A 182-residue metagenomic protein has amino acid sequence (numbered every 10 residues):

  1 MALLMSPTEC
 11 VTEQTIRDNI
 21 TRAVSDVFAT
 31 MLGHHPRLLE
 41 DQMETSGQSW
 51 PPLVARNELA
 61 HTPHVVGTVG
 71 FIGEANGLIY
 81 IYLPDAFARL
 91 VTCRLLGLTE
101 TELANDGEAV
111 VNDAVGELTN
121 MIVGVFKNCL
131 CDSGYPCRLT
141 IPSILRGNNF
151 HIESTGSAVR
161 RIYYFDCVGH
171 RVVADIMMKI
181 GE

Functional and structural regions predicted by a protein language model:
M1-E182: N-terminal auxiliary interaction/assembly segments of multi-subunit proteins
